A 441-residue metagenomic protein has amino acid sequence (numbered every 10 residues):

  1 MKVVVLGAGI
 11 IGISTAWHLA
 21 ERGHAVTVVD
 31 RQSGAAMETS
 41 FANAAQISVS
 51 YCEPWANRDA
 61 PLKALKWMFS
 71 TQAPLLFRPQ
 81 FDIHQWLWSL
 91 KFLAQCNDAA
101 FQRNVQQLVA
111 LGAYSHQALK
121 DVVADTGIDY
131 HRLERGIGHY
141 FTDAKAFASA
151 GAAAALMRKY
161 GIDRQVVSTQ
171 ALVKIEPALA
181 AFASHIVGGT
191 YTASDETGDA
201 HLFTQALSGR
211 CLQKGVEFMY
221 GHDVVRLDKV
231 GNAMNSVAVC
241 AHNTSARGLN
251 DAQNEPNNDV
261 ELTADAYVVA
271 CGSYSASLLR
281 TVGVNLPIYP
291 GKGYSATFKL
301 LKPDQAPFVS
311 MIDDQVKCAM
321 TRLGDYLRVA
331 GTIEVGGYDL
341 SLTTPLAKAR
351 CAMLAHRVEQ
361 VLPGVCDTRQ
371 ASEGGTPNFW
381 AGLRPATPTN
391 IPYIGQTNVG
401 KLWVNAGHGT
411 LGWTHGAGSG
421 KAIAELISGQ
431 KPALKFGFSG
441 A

Functional and structural regions predicted by a protein language model:
K2-V28: N-terminal Rossmann-like FAD-binding beta1-loop-alpha1 element of flavoenzymes
I11, G34, Y274: Conserved Rossmann-like nucleotide-cofactor binding loop
I11, V166, L179-A180, K229 (+2 more regions): C-terminal lid/capping helical subdomain adjacent to the catalytic/cofactor pocket in oxidative enzymes
E21-F41: Glycine-rich FAD pyrophosphate-binding loop
N43-Y51, W55-Q95, R226-K229, L262-G400: Active-site substrate-recognition segment that forms the wall of the catalytic cavity or substrate channel
W86-R210: Rossmann-like flavin
A148-Y160, A180-T244, G248-D251, N258 (+1 more regions): Helical element adjacent to the flavin cofactor pocket in flavoenzyme catalytic cores
